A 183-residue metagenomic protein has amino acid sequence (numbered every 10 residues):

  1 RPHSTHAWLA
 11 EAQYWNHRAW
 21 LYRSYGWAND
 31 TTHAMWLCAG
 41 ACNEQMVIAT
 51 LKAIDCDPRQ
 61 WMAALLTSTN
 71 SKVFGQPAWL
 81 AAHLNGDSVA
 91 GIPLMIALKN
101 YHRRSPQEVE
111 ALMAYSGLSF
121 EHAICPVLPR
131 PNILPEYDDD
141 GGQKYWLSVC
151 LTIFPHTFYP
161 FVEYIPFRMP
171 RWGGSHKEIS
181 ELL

Functional and structural regions predicted by a protein language model:
R1, Q13-R59, A63-I153, Y159-L183: Short coil/linker segments at helix-helix boundaries
P2-T5, L9: Alpha-helical tetratricopeptide repeat
